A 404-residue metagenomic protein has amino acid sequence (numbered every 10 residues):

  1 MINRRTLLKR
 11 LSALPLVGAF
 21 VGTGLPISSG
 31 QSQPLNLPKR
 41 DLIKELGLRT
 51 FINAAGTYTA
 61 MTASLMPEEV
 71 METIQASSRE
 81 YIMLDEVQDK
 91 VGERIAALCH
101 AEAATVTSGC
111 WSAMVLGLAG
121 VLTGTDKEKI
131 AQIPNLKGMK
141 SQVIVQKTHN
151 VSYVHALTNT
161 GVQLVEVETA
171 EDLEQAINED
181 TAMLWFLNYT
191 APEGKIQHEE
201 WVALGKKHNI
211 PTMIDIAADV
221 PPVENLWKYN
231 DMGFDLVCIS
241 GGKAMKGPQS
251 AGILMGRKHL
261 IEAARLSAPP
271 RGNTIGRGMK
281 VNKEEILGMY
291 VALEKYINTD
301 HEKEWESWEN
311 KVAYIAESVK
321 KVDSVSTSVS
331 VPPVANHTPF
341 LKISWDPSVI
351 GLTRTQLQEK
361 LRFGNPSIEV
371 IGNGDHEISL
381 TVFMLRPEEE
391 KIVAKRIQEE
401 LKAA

Functional and structural regions predicted by a protein language model:
M1, T6-S29: N-terminal export signals
L8-L11, P15-L16, N36-I52, G56-M61 (+4 more regions): Conserved PLP-enzyme active-site core in the AAT-like
L42, K320-E399: Conserved C-terminal alpha-helix-loop-beta "cap" of PLP-dependent enzymes that closes/shapes the active-site mouth
T50-A60, M71-S77, F340: Generic N-terminal amphipathic, Lys/Arg-enriched alpha-helix
E68-C110, G120: Conserved N-terminal alpha-helix of the aminotransferase class I/II PLP-enzyme fold
L98, I297-V331: Conserved PLP-dependent catalytic core of the aminotransferase class-I/II
G120, R396-A403: C-terminal alpha-helix
K295-H301, I378-S379, F383: Glycine-rich phosphate/diphosphate-binding loops and the adjacent beta-loop-alpha structural elements that coordinate
